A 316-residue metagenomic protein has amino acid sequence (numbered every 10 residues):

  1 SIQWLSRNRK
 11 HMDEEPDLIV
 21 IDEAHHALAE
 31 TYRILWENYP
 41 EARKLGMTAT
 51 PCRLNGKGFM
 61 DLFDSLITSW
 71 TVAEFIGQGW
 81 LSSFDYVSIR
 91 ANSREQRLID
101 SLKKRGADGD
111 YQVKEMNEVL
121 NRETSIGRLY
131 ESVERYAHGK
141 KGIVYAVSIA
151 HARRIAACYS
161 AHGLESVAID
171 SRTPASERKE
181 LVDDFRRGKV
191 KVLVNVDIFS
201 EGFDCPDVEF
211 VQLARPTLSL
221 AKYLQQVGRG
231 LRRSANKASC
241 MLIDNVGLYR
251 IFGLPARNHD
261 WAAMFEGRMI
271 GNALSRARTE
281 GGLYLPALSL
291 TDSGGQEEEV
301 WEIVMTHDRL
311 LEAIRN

Functional and structural regions predicted by a protein language model:
S1, A42-A49, V192-N195: Structural recognition of the conserved hydrophobic beta-strand(s) that form the central parallel beta-sheet of P-loop
S1-L18, A29-I34: Conserved helix/coil segment N-terminal to the catalytic DExD/H
S6-H11, G79, L193-V211, V227-R232: SF2 helicase motor core recognition
R7, I143, H151-S200: Conserved helicase ATPase core of P-loop NTP-dependent helicases/translocases
H25-V87: Post-DEXD/H (motif II) to motif III coupling segment of the RecA-like Helicase ATP-binding lobe
L66-A146: Conserved interdomain linker/interface between the two RecA-like ATPase lobes of SF2 helicase motors
R128, E134, N258-N316: Long, largely alpha-helical accessory region at the distal end of helicase-like NTP-driven motors
P216, K222, R229-D260: Conserved segment of the helicase C-terminal RecA-like domain
